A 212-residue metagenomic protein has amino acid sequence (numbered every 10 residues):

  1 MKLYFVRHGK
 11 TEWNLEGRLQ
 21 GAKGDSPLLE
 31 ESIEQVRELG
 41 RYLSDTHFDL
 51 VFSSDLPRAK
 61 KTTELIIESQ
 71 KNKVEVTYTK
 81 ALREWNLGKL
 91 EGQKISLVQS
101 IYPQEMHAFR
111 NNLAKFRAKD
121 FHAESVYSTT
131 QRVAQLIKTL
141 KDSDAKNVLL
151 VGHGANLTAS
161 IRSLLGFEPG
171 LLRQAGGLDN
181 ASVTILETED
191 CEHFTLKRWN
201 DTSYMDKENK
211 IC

Functional and structural regions predicted by a protein language model:
M1-Y4: Extreme N-terminal starter segment of soluble prokaryotic enzymes
H8, H153: Short, conserved phosphate/pyrophosphate- and ester-handling motifs at nucleotide-, phospho-/glycolipid
K10-E64, F121-A134: Loop-to-helix element that buttresses phosphate recognition and phosphoryl-transfer chemistry
E38-H107: Phosphate-coordination/substrate-recognition cap region in phosphate-metabolizing enzymes
D45-H47, L140-K146: Glycine-rich phosphate-binding loop signature in dinucleotide/nucleotide-binding domains
E68, N72, L87-Q99, K146 (+1 more regions): Acidic, low-complexity terminal tails and accessory targeting/binding regions of phosphate-metabolizing enzymes
H107-S128: Short glycine/proline- and acidic residue-enriched helix-loop micro-motifs that form flexible lids or anion-recognition
G154-T158, T195: GST superfamily/GST-like fold recognition
